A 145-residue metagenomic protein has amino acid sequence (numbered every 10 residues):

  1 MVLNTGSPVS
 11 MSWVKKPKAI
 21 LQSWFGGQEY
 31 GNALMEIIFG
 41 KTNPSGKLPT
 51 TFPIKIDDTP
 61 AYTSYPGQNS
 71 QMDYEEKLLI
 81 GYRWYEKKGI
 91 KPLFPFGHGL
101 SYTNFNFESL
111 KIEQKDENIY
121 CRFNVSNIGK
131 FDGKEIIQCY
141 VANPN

Functional and structural regions predicted by a protein language model:
V2-K134, Y140-A142: Secreted, periplasmic, or luminal enzymes acting at the cell surface/secretory milieu
